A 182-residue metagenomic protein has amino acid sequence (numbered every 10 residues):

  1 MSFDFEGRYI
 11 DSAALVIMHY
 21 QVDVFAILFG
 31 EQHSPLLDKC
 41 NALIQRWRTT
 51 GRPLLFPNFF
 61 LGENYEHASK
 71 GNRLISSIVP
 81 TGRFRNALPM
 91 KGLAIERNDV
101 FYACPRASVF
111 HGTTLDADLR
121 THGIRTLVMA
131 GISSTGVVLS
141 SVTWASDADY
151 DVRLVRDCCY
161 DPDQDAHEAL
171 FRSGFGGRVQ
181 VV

Functional and structural regions predicted by a protein language model:
M1-A14, A42-Q45, T49-T50, S76-V182: Active-site-adjacent betaalpha module
A14-Q21: Acidic-leg catalytic submotif of subtilisin-like serine proteases
Q21-I27: Short acidic, Gly/Ser-rich segments with clustered Asp/Glu that frequently serve as metal-coordination loops in enzyme
V22, L61, Y160: Short, glycine/acidic-enriched loop or turn micro-motifs at the edges of active sites
L28-R48: …and closely analogous acidic/polar surface helices at protein-protein or active-site interfaces in A-domain-like
W47-E66: Von Willebrand factor
E63-G82: Acidic/polar short surface loop at catalytic or gating sites that assists cofactor/ion binding and chemistry
